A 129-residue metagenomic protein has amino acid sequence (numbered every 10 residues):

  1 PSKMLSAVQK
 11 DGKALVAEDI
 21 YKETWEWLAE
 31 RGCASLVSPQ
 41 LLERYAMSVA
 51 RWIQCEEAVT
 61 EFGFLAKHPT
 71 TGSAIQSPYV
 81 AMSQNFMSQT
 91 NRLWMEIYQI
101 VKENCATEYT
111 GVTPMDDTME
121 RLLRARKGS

Functional and structural regions predicted by a protein language model:
P1-E23, Q84, E96, I100-S129: Arg/Lys-rich, low-complexity, intrinsically disordered N-terminal tails that contact nucleic acids
P1-I75, G128-S129: Extended, surface-exposed interaction regions
E43-D116: Amphipathic alpha-helical protein-protein interaction segments
